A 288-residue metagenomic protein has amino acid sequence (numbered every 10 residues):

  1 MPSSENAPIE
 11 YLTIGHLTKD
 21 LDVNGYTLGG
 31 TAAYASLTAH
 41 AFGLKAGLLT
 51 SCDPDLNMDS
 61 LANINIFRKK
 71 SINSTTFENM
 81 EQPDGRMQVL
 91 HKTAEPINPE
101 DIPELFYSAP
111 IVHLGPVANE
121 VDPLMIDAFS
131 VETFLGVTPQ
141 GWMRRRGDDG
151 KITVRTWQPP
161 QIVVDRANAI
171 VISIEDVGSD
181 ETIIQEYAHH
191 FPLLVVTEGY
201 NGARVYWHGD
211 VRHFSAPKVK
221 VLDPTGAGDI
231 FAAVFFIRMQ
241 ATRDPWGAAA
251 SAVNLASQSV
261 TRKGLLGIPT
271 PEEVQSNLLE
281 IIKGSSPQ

Functional and structural regions predicted by a protein language model:
P2-N6, I184-Q288: Conserved phosphate-binding/catalytic region of the ribokinase-like
P2-Y11, T18-G25, H40-E120, L124-F134 (+1 more regions): Conserved N-terminal subdomain of the carbohydrate kinase-like
G15-L17, I230: Active-site metal-binding loops of divalent metal-dependent hydrolases
L28-T31, K151-Q158, I184-A188, F214-P217: Charged helix-capping and loop-helix junction motifs
S36-K45, R238-Q240: Alpha-helix C-terminal capping segments
L37, F77-M80, G202-Y206: Short beta-strand scaffold segments in enzyme catalytic cores
L114-Q185, N201: Conserved beta-alpha-beta core of the PfkB/ribokinase-like small-molecule kinase fold
